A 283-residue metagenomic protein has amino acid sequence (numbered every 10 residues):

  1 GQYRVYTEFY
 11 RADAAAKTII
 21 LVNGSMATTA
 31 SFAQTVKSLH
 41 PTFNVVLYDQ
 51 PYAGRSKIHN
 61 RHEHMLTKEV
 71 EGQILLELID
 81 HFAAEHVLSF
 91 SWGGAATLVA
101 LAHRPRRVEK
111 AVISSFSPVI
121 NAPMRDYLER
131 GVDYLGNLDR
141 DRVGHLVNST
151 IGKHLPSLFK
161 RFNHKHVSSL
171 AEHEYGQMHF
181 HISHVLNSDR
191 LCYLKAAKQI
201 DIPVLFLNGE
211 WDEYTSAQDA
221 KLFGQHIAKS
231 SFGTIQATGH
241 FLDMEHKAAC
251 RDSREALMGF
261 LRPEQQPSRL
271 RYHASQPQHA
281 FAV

Functional and structural regions predicted by a protein language model:
Y3-I58: Conserved HGGG/HGGXW glycine-rich cap/lid loop of the alpha/beta-hydrolase fold
L47-L88: Active-site loop/oxyanion-hole signature of alpha/beta-hydrolase fold enzymes
S89-G93, T97: Gly/Ala-rich beta-loop-alpha elbow adjacent to hydrolase catalytic centers
A102, K110-D139: Flexible "cap/lid" loop of the alpha/beta hydrolase fold
A122-M124, D141-A197: Conserved alpha/beta-hydrolase catalytic His-Asp/Glu region
I200, F206-N208: Short beta-strand/loop motif that positions the catalytic acidic residue of the alpha/beta-hydrolase fold
W211-T215: Acidic catalytic loop of the alpha/beta-hydrolase fold
T238-R251: Catalytic histidine-centered segment of alpha/beta-hydrolase-like enzymes
